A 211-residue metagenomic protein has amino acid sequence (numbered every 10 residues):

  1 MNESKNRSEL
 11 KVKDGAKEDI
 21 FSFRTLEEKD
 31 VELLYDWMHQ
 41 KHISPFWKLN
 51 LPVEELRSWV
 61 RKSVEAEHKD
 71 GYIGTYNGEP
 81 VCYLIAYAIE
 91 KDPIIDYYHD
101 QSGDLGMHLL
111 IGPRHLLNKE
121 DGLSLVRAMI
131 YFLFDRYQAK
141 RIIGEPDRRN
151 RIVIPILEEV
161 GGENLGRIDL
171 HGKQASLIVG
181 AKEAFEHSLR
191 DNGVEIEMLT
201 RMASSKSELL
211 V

Functional and structural regions predicted by a protein language model:
F21-L33: A short beta-loop-alpha structural element at the N-terminal edge of CoA-dependent acyl/N-acetyltransferase catalytic
L51-G71: Active-site rim helix/loop that mediates acceptor-substrate recognition in acyltransferases
V64-G106, L110-H115: Acetyl-CoA-dependent GNAT
E90, E145, E163-L177: Conserved catalytic-core motifs of GNAT/GCN5-like acyltransferases
G103, L170-V211: C-terminal "cap" of GNAT-fold acetyltransferases
N118-F132, P155, E159: Conserved acetyl-CoA-binding loop-helix of GNAT-fold acetyltransferases
D135-P146: Conserved GNAT acetyl-CoA-binding A-motif
R148-G166: Conserved active-site alpha-helix within GNAT-family acetyltransferase domains
